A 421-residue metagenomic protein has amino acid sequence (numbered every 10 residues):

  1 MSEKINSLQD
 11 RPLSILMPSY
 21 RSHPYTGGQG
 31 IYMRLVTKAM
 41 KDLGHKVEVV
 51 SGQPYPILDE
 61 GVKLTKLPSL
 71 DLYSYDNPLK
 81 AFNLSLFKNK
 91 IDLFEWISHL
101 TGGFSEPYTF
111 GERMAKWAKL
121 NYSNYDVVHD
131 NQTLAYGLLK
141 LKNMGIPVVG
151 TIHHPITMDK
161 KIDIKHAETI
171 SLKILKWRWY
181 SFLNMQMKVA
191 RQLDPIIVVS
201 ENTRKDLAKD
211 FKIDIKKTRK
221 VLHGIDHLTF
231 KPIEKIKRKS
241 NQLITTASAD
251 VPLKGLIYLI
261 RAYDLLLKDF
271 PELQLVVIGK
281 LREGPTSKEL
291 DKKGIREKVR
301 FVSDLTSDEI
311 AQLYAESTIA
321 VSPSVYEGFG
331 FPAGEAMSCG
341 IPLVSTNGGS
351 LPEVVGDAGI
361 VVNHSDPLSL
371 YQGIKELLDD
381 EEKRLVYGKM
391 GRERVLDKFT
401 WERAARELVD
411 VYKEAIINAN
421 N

Functional and structural regions predicted by a protein language model:
S2-P12, V50-R113: A conserved catalytic-core segment of Leloir-type glycosyltransferases
N77-G102, K142-M187: Acceptor-binding helix/loop patch of EC 2.4 sugar-transfer enzymes, predominantly nucleotide-sugar-dependent
N202, G224: Carbohydrate-associated surface elements
I236-Y263: Conserved donor-binding/catalytic core segment of Leloir-type glycosyltransferases
T286-A311: Nucleotide-activated donor-binding/catalytic signature segment of Leloir-type glycosyltransferases, i.e., the conserved
V325: Aromatic "clamp/platform" in nucleotide-sugar-dependent glycosyltransferases that forms part of the donor/acceptor
P342-S345: Short hydrophobic beta-strand element within catalytic cores of glycosyltransferases and related nucleotide-activated
I360-P367, E376-E382: Conserved acidic donor-binding segment of nucleotide-sugar-dependent glycosyltransferases
